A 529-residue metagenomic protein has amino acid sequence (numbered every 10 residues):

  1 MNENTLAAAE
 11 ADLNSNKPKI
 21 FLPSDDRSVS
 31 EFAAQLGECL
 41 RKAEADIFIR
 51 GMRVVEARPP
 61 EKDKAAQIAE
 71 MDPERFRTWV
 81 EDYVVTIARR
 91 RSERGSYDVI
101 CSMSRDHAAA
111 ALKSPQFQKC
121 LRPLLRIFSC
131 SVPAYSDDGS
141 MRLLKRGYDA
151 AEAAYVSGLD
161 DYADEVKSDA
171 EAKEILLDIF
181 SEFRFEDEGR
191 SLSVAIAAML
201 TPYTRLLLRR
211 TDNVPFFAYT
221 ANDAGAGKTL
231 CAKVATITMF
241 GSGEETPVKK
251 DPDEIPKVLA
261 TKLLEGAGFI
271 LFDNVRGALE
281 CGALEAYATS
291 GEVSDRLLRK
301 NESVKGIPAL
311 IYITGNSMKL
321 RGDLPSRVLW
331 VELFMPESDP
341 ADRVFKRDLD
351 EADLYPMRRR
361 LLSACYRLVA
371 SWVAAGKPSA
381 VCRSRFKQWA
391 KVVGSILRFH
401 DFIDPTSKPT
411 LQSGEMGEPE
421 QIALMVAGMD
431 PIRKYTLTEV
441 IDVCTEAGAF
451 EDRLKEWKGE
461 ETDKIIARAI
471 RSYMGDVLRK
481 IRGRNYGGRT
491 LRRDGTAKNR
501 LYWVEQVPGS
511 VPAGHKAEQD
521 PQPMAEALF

Functional and structural regions predicted by a protein language model:
M1-E182, E186, R190, A197 (+7 more regions): N-terminal nucleic-acid engagement/recognition segments and initiation subdomains in replication, restriction
G147-D169, E174-L176, K305-A309, M318 (+1 more regions): Phosphate-sensing "switch" segment of ASCE/P-loop ATPases
S193-L206, K233-I237, A286, W330: Contiguous, well-ordered alpha-helical segments that form the cores/surfaces of helical PPI scaffolds
D212-F217, A267-G268: Pre-Walker A (Motif I) flank of P-loop NTPase domains
T220-D223, L230, T238-S242, E254-A260 (+5 more regions): DNA transaction DNA-binding modules
T261-E265, G277-L279, E302-I307, R321-L324: Conserved catalytic network of the ASCE P-loop NTPase/AAA+ motor domain
G266-F269, E292, I307-I311: Loop/turn-to-beta-strand initiation segments
E280-S303: Conserved catalytic/switch belt of AAA+ P-loop NTPases
